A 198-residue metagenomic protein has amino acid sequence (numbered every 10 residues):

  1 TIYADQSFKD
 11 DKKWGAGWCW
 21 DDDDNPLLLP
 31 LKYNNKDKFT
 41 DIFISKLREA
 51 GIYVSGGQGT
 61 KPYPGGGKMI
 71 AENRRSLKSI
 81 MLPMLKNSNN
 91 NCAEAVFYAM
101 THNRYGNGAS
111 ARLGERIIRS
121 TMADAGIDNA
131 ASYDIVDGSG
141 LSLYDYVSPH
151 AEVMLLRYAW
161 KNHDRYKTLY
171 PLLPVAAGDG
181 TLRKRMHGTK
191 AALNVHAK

Functional and structural regions predicted by a protein language model:
T1-P26: A glycine-rich, acidic short-motif signal
I2-F8, D41, R48, A197-K198: Short intrinsically disordered, low-complexity coil segments enriched in acidic
Y3, K32, V136, P174 (+1 more regions): Residues in well-ordered beta-strands of folded domains
D5, A99, L172, A176: Short acidic/histidine-centered micro-motifs embedded in hydrophobic/aromatic stretches that mark compact functional
D11, L141-L143, G180-L182: Flexible loop/turn segments at secondary-structure boundaries
A16-W18, N25-T168: A small/polar active-site loop signature that marks catalytic segments
G67-N73, K184-K198: Short, Gly/Ser/Thr-enriched beta-strand-loop segments that form substrate-interacting elements of hydrolase/peptidase
Y166-G180: Active/binding-pocket-proximal capping segment
